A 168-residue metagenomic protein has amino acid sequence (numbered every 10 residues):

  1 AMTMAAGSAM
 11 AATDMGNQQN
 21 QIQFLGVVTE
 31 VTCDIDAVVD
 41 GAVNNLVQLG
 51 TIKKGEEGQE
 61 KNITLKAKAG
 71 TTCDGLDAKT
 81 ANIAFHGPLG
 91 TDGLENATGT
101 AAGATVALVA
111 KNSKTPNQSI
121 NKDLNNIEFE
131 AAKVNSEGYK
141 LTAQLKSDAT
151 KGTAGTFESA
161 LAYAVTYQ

Functional and structural regions predicted by a protein language model:
A1-A11: Gram-negative bacterial Sec-dependent N-terminal signal peptides
M10-Q168: Mature extracellular/passenger domains of Gram-negative fimbrial/pilin and adhesin proteins
